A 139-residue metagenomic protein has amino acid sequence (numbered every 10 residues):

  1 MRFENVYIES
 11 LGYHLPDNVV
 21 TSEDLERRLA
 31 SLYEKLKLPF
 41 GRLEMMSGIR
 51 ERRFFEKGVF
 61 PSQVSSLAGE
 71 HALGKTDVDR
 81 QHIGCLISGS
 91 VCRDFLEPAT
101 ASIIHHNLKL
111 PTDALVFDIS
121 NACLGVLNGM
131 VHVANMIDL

Functional and structural regions predicted by a protein language model:
M1-G84, H106-L108: Conserved "HGTGT" condensation-loop signature of ketosynthase/thiolase-family condensing enzymes that catalyze
E9-G12, G89, S120: Short beta-strand segments
G41-M46, R50-S62, V91-L139: Conserved catalytic cysteine-centered active-site region of acyl-thioester-dependent Claisen-condensing enzymes
C85-V91: Short glycine-rich or small-residue beta-strand-to-loop segments that form or flank ligand, phosphate, metal/Fe-S
